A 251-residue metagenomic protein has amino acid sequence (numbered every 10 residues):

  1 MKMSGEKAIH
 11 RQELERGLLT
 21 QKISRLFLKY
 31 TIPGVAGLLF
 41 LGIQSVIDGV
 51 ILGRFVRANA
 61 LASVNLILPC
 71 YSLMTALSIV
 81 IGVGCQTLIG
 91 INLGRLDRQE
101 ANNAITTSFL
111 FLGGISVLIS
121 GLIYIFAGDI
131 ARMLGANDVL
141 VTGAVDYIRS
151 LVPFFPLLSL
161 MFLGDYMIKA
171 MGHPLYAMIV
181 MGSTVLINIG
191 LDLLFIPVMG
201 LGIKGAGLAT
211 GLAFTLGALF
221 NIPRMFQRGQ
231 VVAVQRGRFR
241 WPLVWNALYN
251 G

Functional and structural regions predicted by a protein language model:
M1-T31, I89-P156, L201-G251: Short alpha-helical transmembrane segments in multi-pass integral membrane proteins
G34, L38, V50, T87 (+6 more regions): Transmembrane alpha-helix boundary and packing residues in multipass membrane permease domains and related
G34-T87, L151-L158, Y249-G251: Transmembrane helix-bundle signature of multi-pass secondary active exporters and lipid flippases
V46, F55-A58, N92-R95, A170-M171 (+1 more regions): Helix-loop interface residues and adjacent transmembrane-helix termini in multi-pass membrane transporters, primarily
G49, A58-L61, R98, A127 (+2 more regions): Membrane-helix interface/capping residues of multi-pass secondary transporters
L61-G121, L158-A177: Small-residue-rich hydrophobic transmembrane alpha-helices
L73-A76, S120, N188-D192, G217-I222: Hydrophobic transmembrane alpha-helices of multi-pass small-molecule transporters
L112, M167-L191, G207-G211: Alpha-helical transmembrane segments of multi-pass membrane transporters/permeases
